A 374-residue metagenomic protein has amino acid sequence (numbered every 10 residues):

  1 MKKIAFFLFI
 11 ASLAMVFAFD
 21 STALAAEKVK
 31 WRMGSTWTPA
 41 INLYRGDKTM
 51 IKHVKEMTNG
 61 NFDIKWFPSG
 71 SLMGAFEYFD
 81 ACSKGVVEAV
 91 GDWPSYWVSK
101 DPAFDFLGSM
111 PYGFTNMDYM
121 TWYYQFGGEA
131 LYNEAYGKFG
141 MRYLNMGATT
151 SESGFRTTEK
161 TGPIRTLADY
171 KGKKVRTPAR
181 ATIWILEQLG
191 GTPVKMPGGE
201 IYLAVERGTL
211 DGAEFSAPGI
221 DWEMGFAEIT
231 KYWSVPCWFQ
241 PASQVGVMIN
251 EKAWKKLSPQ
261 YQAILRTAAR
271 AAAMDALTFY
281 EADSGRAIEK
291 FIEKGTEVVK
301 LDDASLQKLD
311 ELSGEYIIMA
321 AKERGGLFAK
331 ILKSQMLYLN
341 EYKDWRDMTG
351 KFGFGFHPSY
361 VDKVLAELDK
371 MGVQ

Functional and structural regions predicted by a protein language model:
M1-F9: Bacterial N-terminal signal peptides that target proteins for export
L8-A18: Bacterial N-terminal signal peptides
F17, L131, A273-D275: A short hydrophobic/aromatic micro-motif that marks alpha-helical segments and, especially, helix-coil
A18, A23-A26: Boundary at the C-terminal end of the N-terminal hydrophobic targeting segment
A25-Y119, G137, R142-Q374: N-terminal secretory/targeting leader peptides
Y124-G140: Hinge/lid segment of periplasmic solute-binding proteins
